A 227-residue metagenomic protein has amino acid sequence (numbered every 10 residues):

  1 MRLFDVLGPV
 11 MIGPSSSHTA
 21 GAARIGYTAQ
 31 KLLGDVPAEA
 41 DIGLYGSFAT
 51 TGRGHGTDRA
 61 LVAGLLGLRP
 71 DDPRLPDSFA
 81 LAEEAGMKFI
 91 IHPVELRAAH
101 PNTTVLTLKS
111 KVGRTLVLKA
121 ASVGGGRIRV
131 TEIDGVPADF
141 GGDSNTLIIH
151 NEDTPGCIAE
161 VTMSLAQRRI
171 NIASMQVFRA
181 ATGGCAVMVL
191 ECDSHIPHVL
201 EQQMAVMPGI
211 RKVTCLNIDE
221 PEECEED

Functional and structural regions predicted by a protein language model:
M1-M11, A40-G43, D139: Short, hydrophobic/aliphatic alpha-helical segments
G8-T28: Conserved phosphate/anionic-ligand binding catalytic regions in large, soluble enzymes, centered on
L32-D41, P101, L108: Non-transmembrane, aqueous-exposed alpha-helical and coiled segments at domain scale
D41-E84: A structural-propensity feature for long, helix-poor, extended segments
T51-R59, P101, A186-E191: Short glycine/threonine-rich loop-to-helix capping motif typified by GTGT followed within a few residues by an Asp-Pro
L66-L116: Contiguous domain-boundary segments centered on the initiation and propagation of an alpha-helix
K119-D227: A conserved regulatory-domain signal marking ACT and ACT-like small-molecule sensing domains and adjacent regulatory
